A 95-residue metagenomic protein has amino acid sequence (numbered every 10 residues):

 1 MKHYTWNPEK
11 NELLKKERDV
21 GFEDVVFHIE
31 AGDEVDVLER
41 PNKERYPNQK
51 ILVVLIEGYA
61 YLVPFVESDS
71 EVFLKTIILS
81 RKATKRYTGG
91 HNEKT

Functional and structural regions predicted by a protein language model:
M1-T95: Ribonuclease/tRNase effector modules and their secretory precursors
